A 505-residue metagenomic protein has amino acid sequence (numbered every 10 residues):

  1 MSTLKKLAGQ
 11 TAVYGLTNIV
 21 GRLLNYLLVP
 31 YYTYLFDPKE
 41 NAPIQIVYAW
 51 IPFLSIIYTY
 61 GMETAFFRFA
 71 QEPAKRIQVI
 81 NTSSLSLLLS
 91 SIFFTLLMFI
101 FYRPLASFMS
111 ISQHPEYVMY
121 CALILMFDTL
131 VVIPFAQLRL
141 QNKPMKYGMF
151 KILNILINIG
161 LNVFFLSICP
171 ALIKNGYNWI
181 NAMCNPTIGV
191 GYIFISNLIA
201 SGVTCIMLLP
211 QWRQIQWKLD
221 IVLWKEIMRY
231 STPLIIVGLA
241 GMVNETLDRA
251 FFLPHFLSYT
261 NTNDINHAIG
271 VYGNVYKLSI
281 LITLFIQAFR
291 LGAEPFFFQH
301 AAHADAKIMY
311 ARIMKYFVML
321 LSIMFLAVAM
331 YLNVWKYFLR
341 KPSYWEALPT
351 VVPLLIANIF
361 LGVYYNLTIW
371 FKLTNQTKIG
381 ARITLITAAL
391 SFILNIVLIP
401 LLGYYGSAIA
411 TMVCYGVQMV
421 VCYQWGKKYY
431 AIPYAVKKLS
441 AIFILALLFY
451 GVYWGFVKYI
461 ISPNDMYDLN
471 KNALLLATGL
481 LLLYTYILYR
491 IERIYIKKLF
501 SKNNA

Functional and structural regions predicted by a protein language model:
M1-T3, L7, I173-Y192, S196 (+4 more regions): Interhelical loop/hinge segments that connect adjacent transmembrane helices in multipass membrane
M1-Y26, K75-N81, I221-V237, A347 (+1 more regions): N-terminal membrane topogenesis motif
T3-E63, S91-F101, I124, I159 (+3 more regions): Signature of the first transmembrane helix
Q10-N25, I193-L208, W212, I221-P295 (+2 more regions): Transmembrane helical elements of multi-pass membrane transporters/channels
Y26-E40, A106-S107, L239-L281, Q299 (+2 more regions): Helix-terminus/linker motif at the lipid-water interface of multi-pass membrane proteins
F69-S86, V271-L385: Specific pore-lining/lateral-gate transmembrane helices of multi-pass inner-membrane transport and insertion machines
M119, M149-R213, V237, I386-L390 (+2 more regions): Hydrophobic alpha-helical transmembrane segments
G455-A505: Membrane-proximal transmembrane or re-entrant/amphipathic helices at the cytosolic face
